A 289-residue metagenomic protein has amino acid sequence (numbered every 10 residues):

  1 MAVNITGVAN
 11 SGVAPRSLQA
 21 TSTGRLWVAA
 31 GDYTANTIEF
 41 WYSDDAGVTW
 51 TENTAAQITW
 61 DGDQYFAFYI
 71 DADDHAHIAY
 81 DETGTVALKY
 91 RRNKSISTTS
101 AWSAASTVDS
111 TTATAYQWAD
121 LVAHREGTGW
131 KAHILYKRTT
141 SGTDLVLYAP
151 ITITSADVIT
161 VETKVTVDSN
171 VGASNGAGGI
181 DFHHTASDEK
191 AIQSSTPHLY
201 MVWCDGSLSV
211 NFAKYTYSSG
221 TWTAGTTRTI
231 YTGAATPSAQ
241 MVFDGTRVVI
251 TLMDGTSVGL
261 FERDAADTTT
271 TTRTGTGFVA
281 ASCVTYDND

Functional and structural regions predicted by a protein language model:
M1-D289: Extracellular, repeat-based ectodomains that mediate carbohydrate processing or recognition
